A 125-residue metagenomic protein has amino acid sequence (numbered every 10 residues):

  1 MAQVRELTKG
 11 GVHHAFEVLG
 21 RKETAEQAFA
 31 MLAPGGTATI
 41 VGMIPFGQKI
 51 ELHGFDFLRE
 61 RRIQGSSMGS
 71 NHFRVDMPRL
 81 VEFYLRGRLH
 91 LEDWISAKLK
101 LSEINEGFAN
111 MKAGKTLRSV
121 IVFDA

Functional and structural regions predicted by a protein language model:
M1-R62, A125: Glycine-rich cofactor phosphate-binding loops and adjacent beta1-alpha1 units of small-molecule cofactor enzyme domains
E6, G10, H14, E26-A30 (+2 more regions): C-terminal hydrophobic helical "lid"/dimerization subdomain of Rossmann-like NAD(P)H-dependent oxidoreductases
V18, S66, A97: Active-site-adjacent beta-strand anchor residues
G36-T39, E51-D93: Rossmann-fold dehydrogenase core element
